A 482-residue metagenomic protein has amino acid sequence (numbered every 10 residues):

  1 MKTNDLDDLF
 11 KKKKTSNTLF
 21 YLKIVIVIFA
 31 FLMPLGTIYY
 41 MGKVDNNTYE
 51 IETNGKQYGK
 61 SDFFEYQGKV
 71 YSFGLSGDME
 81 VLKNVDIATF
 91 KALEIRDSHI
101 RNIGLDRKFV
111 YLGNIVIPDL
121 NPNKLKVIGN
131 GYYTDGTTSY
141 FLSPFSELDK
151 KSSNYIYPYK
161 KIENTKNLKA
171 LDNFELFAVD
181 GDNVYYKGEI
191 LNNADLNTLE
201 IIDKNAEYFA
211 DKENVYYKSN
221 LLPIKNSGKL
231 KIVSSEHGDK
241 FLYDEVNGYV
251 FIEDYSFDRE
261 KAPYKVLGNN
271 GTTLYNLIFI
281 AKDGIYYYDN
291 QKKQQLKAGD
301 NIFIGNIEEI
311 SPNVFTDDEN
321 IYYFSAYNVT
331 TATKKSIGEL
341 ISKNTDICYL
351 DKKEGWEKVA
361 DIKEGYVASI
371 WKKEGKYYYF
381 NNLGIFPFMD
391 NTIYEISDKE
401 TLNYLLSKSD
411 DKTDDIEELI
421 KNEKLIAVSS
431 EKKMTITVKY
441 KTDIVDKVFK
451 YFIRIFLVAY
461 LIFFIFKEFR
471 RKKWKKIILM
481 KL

Functional and structural regions predicted by a protein language model:
M1-L19, K481-L482: N-terminal Lys/Arg-rich, disordered targeting/topogenic segments
D8-S16, V25-P34, I38: Charged, compositionally biased non-catalytic regions
K23-I24, L32-L479: Non-catalytic tandem-repeat scaffold regions and their flanking low-complexity/translocation tails
